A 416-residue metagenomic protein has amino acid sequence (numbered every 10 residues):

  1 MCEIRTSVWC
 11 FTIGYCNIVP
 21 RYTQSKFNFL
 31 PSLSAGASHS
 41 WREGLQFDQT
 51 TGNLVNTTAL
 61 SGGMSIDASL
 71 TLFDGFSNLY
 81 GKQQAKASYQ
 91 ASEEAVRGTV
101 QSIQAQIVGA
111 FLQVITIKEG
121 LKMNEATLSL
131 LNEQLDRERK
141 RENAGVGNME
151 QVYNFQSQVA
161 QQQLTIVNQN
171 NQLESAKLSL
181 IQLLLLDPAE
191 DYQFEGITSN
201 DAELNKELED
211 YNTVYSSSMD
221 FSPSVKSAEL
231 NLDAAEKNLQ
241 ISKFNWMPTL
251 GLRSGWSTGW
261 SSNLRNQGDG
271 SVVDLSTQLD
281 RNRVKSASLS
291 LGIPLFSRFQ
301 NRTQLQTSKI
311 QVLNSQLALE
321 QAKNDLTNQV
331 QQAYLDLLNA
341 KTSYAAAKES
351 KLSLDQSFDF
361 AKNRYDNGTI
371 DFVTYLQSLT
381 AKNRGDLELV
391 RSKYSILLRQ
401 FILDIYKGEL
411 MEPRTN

Functional and structural regions predicted by a protein language model:
M1-A35, G44, P188, F194-D233 (+4 more regions): Bacterial Sec-pathway N-terminal export signals of envelope proteins
M1-Q113, N132, F299-R302, K309-V312: Short flexible linkers and secondary-structure junctions
W9-I13, K26, L72-V100, E150 (+5 more regions): Sec/SRP-type N-terminal targeting helices
G36-L70, I197-K206, Q240, R253-I293 (+1 more regions): Small/polar, glycine/serine/threonine/aspartate-rich low-complexity segments that form flexible
E43, P188, E388-N416: Acidic, low-complexity, intrinsically disordered peripheral segments
S61-G63, G109, N154, Q161 (+2 more regions): Transmembrane beta-barrel architecture of outer-membrane proteins
S102-S217, D336, A340, K382: Periplasmic alpha-helical coiled-coil/stalk elements that build and connect Gram-negative outer-membrane
E142-V146, Y365-T369, Y406: A short glycine-centered flexible hinge/capping loop motif at secondary-structure junctions
